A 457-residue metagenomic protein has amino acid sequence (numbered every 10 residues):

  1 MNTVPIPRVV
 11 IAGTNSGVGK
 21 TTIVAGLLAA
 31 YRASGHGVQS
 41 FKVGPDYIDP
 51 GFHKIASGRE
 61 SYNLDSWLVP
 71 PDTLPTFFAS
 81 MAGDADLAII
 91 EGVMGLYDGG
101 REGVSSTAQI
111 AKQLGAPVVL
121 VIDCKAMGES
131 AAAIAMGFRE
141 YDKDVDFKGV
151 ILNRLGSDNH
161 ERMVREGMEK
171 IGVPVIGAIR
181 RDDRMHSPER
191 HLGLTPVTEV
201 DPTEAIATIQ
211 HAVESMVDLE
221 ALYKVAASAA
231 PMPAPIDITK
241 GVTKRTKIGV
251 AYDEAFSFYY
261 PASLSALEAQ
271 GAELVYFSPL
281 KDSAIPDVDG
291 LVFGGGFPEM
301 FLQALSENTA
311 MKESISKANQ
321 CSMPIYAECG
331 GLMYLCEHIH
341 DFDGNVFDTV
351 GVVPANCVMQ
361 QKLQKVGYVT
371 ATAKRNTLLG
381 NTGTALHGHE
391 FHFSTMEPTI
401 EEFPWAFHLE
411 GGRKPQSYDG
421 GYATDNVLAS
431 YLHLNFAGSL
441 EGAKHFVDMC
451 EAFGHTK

Functional and structural regions predicted by a protein language model:
N2-L114, I122-G149, D158-R162: ATP-dependent carboxylate-amine ligase catalytic core
R8, H36-Q39, R245-K247, E273 (+1 more regions): Residues that mark the start of a beta-strand
F78-A79, M185-V200, D289-F293, G367-V369: Short, surface-exposed amphipathic charged segments that create phosphate/polyanion-binding patches used for binding
A111, V242-K244, F256-E268, E273 (+2 more regions): C-terminal and late-domain segments of enzyme folds
A116, V173, Q320-P324: A short helix->loop->beta-strand "cap" motif at the edges of active sites that frequently abuts
G128-K240: Internal gly/pro-rich beta-alpha loop/helix module that stabilizes soluble enzyme cofactors or their anionic handles
K244-Q320: Phosphate-binding active sites in nucleotide-utilizing proteins
L274, P298-L378: Cysteine-nucleophile active-site neighborhood
